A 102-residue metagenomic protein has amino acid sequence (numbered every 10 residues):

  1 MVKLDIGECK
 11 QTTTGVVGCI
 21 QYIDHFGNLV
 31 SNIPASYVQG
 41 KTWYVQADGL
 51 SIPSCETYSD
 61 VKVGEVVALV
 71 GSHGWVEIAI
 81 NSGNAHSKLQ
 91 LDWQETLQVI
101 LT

Functional and structural regions predicted by a protein language model:
M1-N32, Y37: Anionic-ligand-binding alpha/beta catalytic cores of soluble enzymes and soluble regulatory domains that recognize
V17, V66, T96: A residue-level signal for beta-strand positions that form part of recognition/binding surfaces within mature
V30-Q90: A conserved acidic, glycine/proline-rich C-terminal tail/linker
W93-T102: Surface-exposed interaction regions enriched in Ser/Thr/Asp/Glu that occur as long low-complexity tracts or repetitive
